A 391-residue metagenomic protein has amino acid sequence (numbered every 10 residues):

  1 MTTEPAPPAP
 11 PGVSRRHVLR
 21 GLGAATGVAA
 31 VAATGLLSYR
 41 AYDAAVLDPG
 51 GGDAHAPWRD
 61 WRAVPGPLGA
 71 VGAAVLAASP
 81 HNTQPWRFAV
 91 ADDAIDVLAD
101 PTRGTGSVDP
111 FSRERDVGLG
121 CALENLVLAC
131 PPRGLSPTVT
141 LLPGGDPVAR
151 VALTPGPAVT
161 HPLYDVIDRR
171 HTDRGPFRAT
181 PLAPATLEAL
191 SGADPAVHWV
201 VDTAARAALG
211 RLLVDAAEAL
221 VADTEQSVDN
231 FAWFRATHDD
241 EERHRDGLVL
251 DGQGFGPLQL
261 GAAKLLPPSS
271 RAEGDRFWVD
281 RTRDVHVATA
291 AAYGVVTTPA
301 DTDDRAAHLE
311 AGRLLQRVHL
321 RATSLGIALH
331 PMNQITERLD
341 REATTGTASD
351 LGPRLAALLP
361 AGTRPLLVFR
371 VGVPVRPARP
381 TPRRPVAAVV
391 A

Functional and structural regions predicted by a protein language model:
T2-A391: Acidic, surface-exposed loops and disordered segments
